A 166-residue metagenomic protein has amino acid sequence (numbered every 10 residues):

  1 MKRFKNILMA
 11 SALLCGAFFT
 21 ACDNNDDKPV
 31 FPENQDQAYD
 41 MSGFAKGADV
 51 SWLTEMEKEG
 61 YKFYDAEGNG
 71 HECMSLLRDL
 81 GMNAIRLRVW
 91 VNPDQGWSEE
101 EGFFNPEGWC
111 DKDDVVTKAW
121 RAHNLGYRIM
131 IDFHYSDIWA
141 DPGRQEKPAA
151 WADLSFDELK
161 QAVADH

Functional and structural regions predicted by a protein language model:
M1-L8: Bacterial N-terminal signal peptides that target proteins for export
A10-A17: Bacterial N-terminal signal peptides
L14, A45, V116-A119: Hydrophobic alpha-helical segments
A17-Q37: Bacterial Sec-dependent N-terminal signal peptides
F31-L76: Boundary/entry segment of secreted carbohydrate-active catalytic domains
L76-H166: Substrate-binding cleft and catalytic face of glycoside hydrolase catalytic domains, especially the flexible beta-alpha
